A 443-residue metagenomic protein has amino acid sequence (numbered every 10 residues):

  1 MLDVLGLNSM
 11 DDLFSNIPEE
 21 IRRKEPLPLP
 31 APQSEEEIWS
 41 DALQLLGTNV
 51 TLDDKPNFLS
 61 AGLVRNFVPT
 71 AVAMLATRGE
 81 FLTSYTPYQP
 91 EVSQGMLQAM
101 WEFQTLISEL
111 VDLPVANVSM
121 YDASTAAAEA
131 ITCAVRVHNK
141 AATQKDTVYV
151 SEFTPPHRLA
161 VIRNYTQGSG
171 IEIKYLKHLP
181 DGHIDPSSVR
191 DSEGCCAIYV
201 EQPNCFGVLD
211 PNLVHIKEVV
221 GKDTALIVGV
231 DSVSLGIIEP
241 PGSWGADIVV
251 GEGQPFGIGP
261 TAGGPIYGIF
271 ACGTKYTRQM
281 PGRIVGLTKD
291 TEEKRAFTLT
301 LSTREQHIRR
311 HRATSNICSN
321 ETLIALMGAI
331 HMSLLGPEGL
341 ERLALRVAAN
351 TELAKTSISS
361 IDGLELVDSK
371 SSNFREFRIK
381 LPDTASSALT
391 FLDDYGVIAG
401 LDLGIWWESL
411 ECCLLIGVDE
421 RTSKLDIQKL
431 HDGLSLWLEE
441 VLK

Functional and structural regions predicted by a protein language model:
M1-K24: Compact, charge-rich alpha-helical regulatory domains located at protein termini
I17-E102: N-terminal entrance/gating region of PLP-dependent enzymes' catalytic architecture
R78-P90, S108-L113, A142-K145, T166-K174 (+4 more regions): Gly-rich Lys/Arg/Thr-decorated short loops/hinges at beta-loop-alpha junctions or inter-strand turns that position
Y88-V92, E109-E129: Short loop-beta-helix segment that forms the pyridoxal 5′-phosphate
T125-A296, P382, S386, T390 (+3 more regions): Conserved PLP-enzyme active-site core in the AAT-like
F256-D362, V367-K370: Active-site C-terminal subdomain of aminotransferase-like
E338-K429: Conserved C-terminal alpha-helix-loop-beta "cap" of PLP-dependent enzymes that closes/shapes the active-site mouth
D393-G400, L434-L442: A common structural junction motif
